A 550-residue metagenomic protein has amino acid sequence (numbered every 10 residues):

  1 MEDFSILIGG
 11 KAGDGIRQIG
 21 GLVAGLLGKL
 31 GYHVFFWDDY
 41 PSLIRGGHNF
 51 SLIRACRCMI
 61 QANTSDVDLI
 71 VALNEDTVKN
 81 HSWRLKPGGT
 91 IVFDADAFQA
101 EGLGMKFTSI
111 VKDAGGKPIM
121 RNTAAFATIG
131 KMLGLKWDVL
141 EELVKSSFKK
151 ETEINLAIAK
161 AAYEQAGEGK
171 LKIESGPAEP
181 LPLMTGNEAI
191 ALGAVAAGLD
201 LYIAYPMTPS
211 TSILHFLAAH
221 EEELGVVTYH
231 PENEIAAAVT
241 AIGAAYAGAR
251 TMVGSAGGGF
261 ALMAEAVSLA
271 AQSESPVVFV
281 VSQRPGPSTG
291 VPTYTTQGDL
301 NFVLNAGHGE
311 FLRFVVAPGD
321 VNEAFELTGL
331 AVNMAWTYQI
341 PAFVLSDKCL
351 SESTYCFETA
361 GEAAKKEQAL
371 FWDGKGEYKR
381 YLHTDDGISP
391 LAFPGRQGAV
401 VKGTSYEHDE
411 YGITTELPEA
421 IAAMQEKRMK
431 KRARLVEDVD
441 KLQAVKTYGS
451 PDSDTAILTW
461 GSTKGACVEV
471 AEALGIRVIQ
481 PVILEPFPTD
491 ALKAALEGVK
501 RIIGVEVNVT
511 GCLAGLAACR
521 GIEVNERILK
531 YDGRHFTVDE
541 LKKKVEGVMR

Functional and structural regions predicted by a protein language model:
M1-A197, L201-I203: Active-site cofactor/cluster-binding pocket
E2-S65, L69-S82, T208-N305, F314-A335: Thiamine diphosphate
S5-K11, A127, L201-I203, T251-S255 (+3 more regions): Short glycine-rich or small-residue beta-strand-to-loop segments that form or flank ligand, phosphate, metal/Fe-S
A12, F107-K112, P118-M120, A125-F148 (+4 more regions): Peripheral docking tails and interdomain loops at the edges of cofactor- or intermediate-handling domains
S82-P87, A271, A495-G498: Short, conserved loop/helix-junction motifs that constitute active-site signature segments in enzyme catalytic cores
G167-A178, A194-G198, A218-L224, V280-R284 (+3 more regions): Gly-rich Lys/Arg/Thr-decorated short loops/hinges at beta-loop-alpha junctions or inter-strand turns that position
M184-G186, V332, W336-R550: Flexible, low-complexity linker and terminal segments
